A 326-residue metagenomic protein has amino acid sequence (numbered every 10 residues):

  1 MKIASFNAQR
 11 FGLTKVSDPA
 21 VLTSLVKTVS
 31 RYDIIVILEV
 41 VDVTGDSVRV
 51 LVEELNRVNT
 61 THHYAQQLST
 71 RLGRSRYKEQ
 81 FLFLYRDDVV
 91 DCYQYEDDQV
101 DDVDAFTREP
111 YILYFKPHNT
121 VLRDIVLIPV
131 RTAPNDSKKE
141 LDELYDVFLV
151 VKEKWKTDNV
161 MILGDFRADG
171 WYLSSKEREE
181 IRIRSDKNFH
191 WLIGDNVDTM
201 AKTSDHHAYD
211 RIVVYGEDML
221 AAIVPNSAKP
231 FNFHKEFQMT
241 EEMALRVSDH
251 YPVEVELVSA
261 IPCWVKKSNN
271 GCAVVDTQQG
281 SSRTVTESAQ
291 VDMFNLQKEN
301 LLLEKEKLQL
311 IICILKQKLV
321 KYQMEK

Functional and structural regions predicted by a protein language model:
M1-F81, N226, F231, Q238-L245 (+2 more regions): N-terminal, active-site-proximal structural segment of metallo-dependent hydrolase catalytic domains
M1-I3, E79, D88-D91, A105-P129 (+1 more regions): Beta-strand-turn-beta hairpins that frame and shape the catalytic cleft of phosphate-ester-processing enzymes
M1-K2, S30-I34, T60-Y64, T120-V126 (+2 more regions): Loop/turn elements at helix/coil->beta-strand transitions in domains of secreted/extracellular proteins
A8-L13, V40-T44, R71-S75, D88-D91 (+7 more regions): Solvent-exposed loop/turn segments at secondary-structure junctions within structured extracellular/periplasmic domains
V21-L25, T44-L51, Q80, S137-V147 (+3 more regions): Stable alpha-helical elements in mature extracytoplasmic
K78-F81, T107-I112, A208-D210, H250-P252: Short hydrophobic/aromatic beta-strand or adjacent loop that forms the aromatic wall/cage of a ligand/substrate-binding
V150-M161, A168-N269: Metal-dependent phosphoester-hydrolase catalytic domains
N270-K326: Amphipathic alpha-helical coiled-coil/zipper oligomerization segments
